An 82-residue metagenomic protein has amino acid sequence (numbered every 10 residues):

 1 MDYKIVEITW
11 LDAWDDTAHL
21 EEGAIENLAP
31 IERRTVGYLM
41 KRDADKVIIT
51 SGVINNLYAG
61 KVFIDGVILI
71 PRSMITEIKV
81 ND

Functional and structural regions predicted by a protein language model:
D2-D82: Conserved RNA-binding domains used in RNP assembly and mRNA/RNA metabolism
